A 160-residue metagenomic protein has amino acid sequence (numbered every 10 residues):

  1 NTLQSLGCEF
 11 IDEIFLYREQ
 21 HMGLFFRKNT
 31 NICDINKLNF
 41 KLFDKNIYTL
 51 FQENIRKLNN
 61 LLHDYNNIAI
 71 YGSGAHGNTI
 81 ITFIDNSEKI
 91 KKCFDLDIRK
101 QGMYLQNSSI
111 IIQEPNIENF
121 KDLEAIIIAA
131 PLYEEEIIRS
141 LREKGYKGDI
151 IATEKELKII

Functional and structural regions predicted by a protein language model:
N1-G7: Short alpha-helix
E9-E13: A short linear hydrophobic-aromatic micro-motif
I14, R18-I160: Hydrophobic, well-ordered beta-alpha structural blocks that scaffold small-molecule cofactor pockets
